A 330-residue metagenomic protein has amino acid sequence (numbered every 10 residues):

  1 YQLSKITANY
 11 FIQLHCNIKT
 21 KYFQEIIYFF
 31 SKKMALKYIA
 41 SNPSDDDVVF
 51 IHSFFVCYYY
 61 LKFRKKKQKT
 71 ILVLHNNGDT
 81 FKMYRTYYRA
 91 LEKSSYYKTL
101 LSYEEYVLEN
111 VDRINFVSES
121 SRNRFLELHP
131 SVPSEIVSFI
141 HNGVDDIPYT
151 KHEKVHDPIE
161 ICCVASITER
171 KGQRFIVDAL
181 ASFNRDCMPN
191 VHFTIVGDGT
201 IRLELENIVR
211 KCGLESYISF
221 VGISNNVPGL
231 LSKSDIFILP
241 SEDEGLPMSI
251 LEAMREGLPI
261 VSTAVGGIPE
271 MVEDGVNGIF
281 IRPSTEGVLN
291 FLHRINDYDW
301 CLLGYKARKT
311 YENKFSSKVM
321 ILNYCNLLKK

Functional and structural regions predicted by a protein language model:
Y1-F29: N-terminal strand-loop element at the rim of the active site of nucleotide-sugar-dependent glycosyltransferases
K37-A40, S94-I114: Membrane-proximal helix-turn-helix segments that form the acceptor-binding/catalytic region of lipid-linked
I51-V56, L74-N77: Short His-centered aromatic/hydrophobic patch
L126-E127, E135-I159, G229: Acidic anion/phosphate-binding donor-loop and adjacent secondary structure in glycosyltransferase catalytic cores
I159, C163-S182, T200-E206: A conserved mid-protein helix/loop that constitutes part of the nucleotide-sugar donor-binding site
I223, E242: Aromatic "clamp/platform" in nucleotide-sugar-dependent glycosyltransferases that forms part of the donor/acceptor
P259-S262, V272: Short hydrophobic beta-strand element within catalytic cores of glycosyltransferases and related nucleotide-activated
D274-G275, I279-E286, H293-Y298: Conserved acidic donor-binding segment of nucleotide-sugar-dependent glycosyltransferases
